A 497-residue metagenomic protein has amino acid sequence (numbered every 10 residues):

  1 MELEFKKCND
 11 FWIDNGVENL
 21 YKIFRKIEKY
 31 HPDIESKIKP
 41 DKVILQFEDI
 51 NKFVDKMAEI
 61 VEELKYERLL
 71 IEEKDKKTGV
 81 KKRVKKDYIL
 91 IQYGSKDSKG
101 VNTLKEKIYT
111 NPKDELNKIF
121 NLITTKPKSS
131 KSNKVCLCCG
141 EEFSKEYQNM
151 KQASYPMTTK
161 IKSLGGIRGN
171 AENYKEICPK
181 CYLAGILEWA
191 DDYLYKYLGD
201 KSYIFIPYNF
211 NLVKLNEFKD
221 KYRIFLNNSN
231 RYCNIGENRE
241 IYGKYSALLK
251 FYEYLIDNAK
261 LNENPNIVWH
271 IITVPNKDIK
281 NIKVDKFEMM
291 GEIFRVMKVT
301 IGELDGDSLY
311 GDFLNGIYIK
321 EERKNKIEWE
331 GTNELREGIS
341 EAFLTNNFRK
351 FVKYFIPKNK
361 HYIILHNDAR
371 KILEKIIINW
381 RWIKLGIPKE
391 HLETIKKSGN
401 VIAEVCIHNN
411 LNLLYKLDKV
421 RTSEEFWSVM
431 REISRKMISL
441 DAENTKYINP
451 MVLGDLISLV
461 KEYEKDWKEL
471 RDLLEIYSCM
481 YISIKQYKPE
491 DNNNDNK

Functional and structural regions predicted by a protein language model:
M1-K134, K145, E425-R431, R435-T445 (+5 more regions): N-terminal alpha-helical interaction blocks
L3-K6, F11-I13, P32, S36-F47 (+13 more regions): Hydrophobic transmembrane signal anchors and adjacent membrane-proximal interface regions, especially in viral
F5, F11, F24, F47 (+19 more regions): Phenylalanine-focused residue identity feature
V80-Y232: Basic, glycine-/proline-tolerant helical and adjacent loop/strand elements that line or dock onto nucleic-acid
Y193-K196, N238, N492-N496: Acidic, serine/proline-rich low-complexity intrinsically disordered regions
R223-S483: Intrinsically disordered, low-complexity regulatory regions
Q486-P489: Eukaryotic acidic, Ser/Thr-rich intrinsically disordered low-complexity regions
